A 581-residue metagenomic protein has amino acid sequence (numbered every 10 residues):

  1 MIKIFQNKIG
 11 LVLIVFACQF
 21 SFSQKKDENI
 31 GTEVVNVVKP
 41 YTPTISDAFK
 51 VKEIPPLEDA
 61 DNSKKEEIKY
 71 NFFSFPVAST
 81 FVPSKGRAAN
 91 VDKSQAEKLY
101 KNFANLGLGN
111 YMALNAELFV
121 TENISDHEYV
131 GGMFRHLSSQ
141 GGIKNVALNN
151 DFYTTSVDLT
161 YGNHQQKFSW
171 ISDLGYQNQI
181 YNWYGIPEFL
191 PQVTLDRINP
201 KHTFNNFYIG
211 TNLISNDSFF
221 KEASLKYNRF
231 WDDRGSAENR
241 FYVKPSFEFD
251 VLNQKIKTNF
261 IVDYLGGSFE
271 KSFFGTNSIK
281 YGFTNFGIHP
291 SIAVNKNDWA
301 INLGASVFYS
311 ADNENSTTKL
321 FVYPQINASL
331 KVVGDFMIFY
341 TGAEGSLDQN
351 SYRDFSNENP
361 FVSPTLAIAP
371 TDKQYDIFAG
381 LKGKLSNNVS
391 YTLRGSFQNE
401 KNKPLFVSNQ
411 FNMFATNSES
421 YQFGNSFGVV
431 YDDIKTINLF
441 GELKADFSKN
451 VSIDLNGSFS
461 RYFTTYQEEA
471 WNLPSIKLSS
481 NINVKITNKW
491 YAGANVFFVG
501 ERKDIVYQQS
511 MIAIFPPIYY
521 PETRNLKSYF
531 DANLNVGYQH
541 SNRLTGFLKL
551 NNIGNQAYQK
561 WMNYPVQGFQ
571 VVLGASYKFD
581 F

Functional and structural regions predicted by a protein language model:
M1-D27, I482, F569, G574-F581: Bacterial Sec-dependent N-terminal signal peptides
F22-S94: N-terminal periplasmic/intermembrane-space "pro-region" immediately following the signal or transit peptide
S84-R87, Q95-A104, L108-N145, N149-T155: Outer-membrane beta-barrel translocator/receptor signature
L99, A104-G107, A300-F581: Exposed, low-structure sequence patches enriched in small/polar residues
L118, V157-L159, F207-T211, F241-P245 (+8 more regions): Membrane-embedded beta-strands of outer-membrane beta-barrel proteins, especially the hydrophobic/small aromatic
E122-I143, N259-I261, Y281-D312, D446-R461 (+1 more regions): Surface-exposed extracellular loop regions of Gram-negative outer-membrane beta-barrel proteins
S139-F152, S156, I171-R240: Flexible loop and strand-edge segments within Gram-negative outer membrane beta-barrel domains
N199-G210, K226-N297, G428: Outer-membrane beta-barrel transmembrane domain signature of Gram-negative proteins, especially the mid-to-C-terminal
